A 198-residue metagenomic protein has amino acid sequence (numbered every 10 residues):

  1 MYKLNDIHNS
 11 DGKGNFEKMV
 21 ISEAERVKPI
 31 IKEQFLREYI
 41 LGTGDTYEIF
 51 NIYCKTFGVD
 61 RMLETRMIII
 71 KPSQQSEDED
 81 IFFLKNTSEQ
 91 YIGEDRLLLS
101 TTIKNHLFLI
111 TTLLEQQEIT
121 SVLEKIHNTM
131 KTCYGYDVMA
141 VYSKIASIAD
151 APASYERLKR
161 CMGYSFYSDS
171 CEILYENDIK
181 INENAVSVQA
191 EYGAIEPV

Functional and structural regions predicted by a protein language model:
M1-E118, V122, Y142-V198: Interdomain helical linkers/hinges and coiled-coil/dimerization scaffolds that transmit conformational signals
Q90-I92, M130-C133: Short, conserved catalytic or adaptor-binding loops enriched in Gly and charged residues
T120, E124, N128-M130: Soluble C-terminal extramembrane regulatory/interaction domains of multi-pass membrane proteins
K131-A146: Conserved short beta-strand edge segments in small beta-sheet-based binding/regulatory domains
